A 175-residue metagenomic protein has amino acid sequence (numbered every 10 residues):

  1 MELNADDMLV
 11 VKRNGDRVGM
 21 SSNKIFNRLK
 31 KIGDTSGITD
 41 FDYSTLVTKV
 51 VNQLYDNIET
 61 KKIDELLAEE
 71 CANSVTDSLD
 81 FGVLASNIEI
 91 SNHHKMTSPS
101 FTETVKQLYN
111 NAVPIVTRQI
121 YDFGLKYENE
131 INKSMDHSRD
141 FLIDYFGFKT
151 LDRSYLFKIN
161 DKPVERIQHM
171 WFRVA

Functional and structural regions predicted by a protein language model:
M1-A175: Extended catalytic cores of very large enzyme megasubunits
